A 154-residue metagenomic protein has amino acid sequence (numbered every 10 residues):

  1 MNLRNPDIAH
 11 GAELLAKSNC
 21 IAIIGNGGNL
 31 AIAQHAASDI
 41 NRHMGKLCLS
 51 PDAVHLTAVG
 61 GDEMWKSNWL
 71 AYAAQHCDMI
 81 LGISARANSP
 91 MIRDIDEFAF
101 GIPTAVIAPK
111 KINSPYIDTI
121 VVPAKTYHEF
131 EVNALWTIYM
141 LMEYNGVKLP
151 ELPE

Functional and structural regions predicted by a protein language model:
M1, P153-E154: Short, Lys/Arg-enriched, disordered terminal segments
N2-S18: A short, well-structured juxtamembrane/interface segment
A22-P153: Glycine-rich phosphate-binding loops that contact phosphosugars or nucleotide phosphates
